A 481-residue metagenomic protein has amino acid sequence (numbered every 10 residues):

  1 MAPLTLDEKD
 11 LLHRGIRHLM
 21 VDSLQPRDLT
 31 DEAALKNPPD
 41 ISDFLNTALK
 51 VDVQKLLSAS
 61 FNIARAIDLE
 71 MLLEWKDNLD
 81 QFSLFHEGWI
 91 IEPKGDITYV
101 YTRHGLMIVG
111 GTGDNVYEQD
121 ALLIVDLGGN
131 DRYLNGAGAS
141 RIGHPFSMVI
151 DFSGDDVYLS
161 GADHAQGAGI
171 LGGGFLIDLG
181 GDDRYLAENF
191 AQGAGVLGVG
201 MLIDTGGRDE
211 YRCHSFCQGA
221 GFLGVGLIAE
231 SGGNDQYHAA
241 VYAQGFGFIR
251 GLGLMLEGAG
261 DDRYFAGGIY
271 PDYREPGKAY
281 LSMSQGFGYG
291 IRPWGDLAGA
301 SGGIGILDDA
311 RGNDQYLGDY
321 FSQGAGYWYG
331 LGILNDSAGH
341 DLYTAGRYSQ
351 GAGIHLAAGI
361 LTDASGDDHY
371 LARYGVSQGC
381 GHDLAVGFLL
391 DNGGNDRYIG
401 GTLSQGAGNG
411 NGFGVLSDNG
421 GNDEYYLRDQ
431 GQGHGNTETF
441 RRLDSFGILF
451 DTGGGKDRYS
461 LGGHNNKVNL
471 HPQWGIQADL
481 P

Functional and structural regions predicted by a protein language model:
M1-G111, L480-P481: Terminal non-domain segments
L73-F146, V157-G161, Y316: N-terminal targeting and processing segments
G105-G110, A121-L127, H144-S153, A168-L179 (+11 more regions): Well-ordered beta-strand segments characteristic of repetitive beta-sheet solenoids
D114-Y117, N130-A137, V157-A162, D182-F190 (+11 more regions): Beta-strand-rich extracellular passenger or scaffold domains
H164-G167, G193, Q218-G219, A240-F246 (+7 more regions): Acidic/polar low-complexity surface segments
G299-G303: Extended HEAT/HEAT-like alpha-solenoid repeat tracts in very large eukaryotic scaffold/adaptor proteins
L390, R397-H464: Ankyrin-repeat and related helical/solenoid repeat scaffolds used for protein-protein interactions
D457-P481: Blade-level signature of beta-propeller repeat domains, shared across WD40, Kelch, NHL, RCC1 and BNR/Asp-box propellers
